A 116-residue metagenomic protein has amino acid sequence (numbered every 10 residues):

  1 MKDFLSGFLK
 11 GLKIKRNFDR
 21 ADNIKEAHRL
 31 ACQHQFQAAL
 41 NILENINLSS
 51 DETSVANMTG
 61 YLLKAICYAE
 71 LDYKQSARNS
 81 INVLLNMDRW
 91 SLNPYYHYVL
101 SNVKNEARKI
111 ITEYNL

Functional and structural regions predicted by a protein language model:
F4-D22, D51-T53: TPR-adjacent "capping" and linker segments in tetratricopeptide-repeat scaffold/adaptor proteins
A31, L43-E44, I81, D88: Inward-facing hydrophobic residues that define packing positions of alpha-helical scaffold repeats
L43, S49-D51, M87-S91, Y95: Alpha-helical junction/boundary sensor with strong preference for TPR arrays
A56-K64, L92-L116: TPR/TPR-like alpha-solenoid helical repeat scaffolds
